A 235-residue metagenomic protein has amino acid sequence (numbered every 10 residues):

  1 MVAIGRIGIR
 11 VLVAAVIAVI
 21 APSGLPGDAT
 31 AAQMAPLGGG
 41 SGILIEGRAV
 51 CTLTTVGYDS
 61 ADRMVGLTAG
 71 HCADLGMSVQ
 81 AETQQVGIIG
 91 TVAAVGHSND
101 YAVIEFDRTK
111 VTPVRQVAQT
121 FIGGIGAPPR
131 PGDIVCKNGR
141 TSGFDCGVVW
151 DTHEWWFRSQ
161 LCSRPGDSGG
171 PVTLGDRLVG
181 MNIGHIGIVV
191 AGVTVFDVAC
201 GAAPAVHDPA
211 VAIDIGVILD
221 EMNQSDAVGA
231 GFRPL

Functional and structural regions predicted by a protein language model:
M1-A31: Secretory targeting and sorting signals
G5, S41, M77, I125-G126: Solvent-exposed, flexible loop/coil residues
I9-A18, I134-K137, C146-V148, P171-L174: Primarily hydrophobic membrane-targeting regions of prokaryotic envelope proteins
G27, A49, D145: Residue-level signal for beta-strand positions within conserved beta-sheet cores that form or flank
A32-K110, D151-Q160, P165-L235: Catalytic histidine site
T109-V111, S142-G143: Short, catalytically relevant binding-site loops at active-site mouths
V111-T120: Compact structured core domains
Q119-D167: Flexible, gly/ser-rich surface segments that form the specificity/activation loops bordering the active-site cleft
